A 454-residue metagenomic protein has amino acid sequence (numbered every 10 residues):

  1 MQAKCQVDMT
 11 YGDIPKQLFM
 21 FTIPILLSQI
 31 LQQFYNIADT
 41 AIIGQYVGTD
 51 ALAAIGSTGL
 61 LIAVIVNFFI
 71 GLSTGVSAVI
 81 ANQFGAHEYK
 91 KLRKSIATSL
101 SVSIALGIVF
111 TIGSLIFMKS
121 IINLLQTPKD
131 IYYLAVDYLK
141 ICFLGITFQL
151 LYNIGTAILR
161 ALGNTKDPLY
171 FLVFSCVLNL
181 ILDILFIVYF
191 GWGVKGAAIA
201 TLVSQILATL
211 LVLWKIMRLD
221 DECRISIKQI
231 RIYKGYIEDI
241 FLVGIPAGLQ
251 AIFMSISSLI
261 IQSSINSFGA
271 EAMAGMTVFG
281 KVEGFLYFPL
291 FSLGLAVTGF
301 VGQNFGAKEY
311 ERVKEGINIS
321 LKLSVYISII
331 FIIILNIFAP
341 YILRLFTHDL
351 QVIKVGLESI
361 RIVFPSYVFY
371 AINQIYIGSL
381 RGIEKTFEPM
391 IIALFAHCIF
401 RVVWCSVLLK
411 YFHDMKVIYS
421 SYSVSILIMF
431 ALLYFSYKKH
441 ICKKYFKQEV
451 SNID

Functional and structural regions predicted by a protein language model:
M1-T22, I80-G145, Y189-I245, V301-S366 (+1 more regions): Short alpha-helical transmembrane segments in multi-pass integral membrane proteins
Y11, P15-F34, A38, L61-F68 (+8 more regions): Residue-level signal for short hydrophobic patches within transmembrane helices of multi-pass membrane transporters
M20-D39, I141, Y152, S175 (+5 more regions): Transmembrane helical elements of multi-pass membrane transporters/channels
F34-L52, I122-K129, L185-W192, I252-F279 (+4 more regions): Helix-terminus/linker motif at the lipid-water interface of multi-pass membrane proteins
T49-L60, L139, A198, A270-F285 (+2 more regions): Small-residue hotspots at the loop-to-helix junctions and early N-terminal turns of transmembrane alpha-helices
L52-I112, Q149-P168, Q262, G275-A339 (+1 more regions): Small-residue-rich hydrophobic transmembrane alpha-helices
V64, N179-I184, T209-L213, F285-F288 (+3 more regions): Hydrophobic transmembrane alpha-helices of multi-pass small-molecule transporters
S73, I141-R160, P168-C176, A197-V212 (+4 more regions): Short runs within selected transmembrane alpha-helices of multi-pass transporters and secretion channels
